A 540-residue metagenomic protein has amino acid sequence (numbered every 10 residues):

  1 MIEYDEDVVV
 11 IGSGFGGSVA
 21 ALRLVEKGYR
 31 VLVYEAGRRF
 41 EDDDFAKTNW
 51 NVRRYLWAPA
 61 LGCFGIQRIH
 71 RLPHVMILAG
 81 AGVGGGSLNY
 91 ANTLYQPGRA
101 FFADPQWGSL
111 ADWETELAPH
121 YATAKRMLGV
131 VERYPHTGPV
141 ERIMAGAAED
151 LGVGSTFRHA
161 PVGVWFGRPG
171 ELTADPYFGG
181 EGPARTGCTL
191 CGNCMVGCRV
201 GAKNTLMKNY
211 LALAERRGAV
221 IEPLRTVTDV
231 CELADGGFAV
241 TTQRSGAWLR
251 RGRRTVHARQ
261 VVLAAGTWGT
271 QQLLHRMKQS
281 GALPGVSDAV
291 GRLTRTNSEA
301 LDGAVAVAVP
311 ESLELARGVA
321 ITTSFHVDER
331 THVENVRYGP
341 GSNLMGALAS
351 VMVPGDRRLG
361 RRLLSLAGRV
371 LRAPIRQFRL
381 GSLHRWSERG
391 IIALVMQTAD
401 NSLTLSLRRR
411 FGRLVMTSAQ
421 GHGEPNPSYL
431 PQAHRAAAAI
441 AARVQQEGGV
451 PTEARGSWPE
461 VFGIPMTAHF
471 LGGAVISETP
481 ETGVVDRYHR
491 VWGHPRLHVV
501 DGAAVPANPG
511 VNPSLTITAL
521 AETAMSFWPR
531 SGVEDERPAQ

Functional and structural regions predicted by a protein language model:
M1-V8, E26-K27, R530-Q540: Extreme N-terminal leader/targeting segments of oxidoreductases
E6-V33: N-terminal Rossmann-like FAD-binding beta1-loop-alpha1 element of flavoenzymes
E26, G37-T48, V200, K208 (+8 more regions): Glycine-rich loop(s) and the adjacent beta-strand/alpha-helix scaffold that form part
V52-R133: Redox-cofactor-proximal catalytic regions of oxidoreductases
F64, C191-C194, T228, I391-L394 (+1 more regions): A glycine-rich dinucleotide-binding beta-alpha-beta segment and adjacent secondary-structure elements that constitute
R71, G86, Y90, Q96 (+7 more regions): FAD cofactor-binding and catalytic pocket of flavoenzymes
G82, G502-S514: Glycine-rich phosphate/pyrophosphate-binding beta-alpha loops
D112-L224, V461-M466: Conserved redox-cofactor binding core of oxidoreductases
